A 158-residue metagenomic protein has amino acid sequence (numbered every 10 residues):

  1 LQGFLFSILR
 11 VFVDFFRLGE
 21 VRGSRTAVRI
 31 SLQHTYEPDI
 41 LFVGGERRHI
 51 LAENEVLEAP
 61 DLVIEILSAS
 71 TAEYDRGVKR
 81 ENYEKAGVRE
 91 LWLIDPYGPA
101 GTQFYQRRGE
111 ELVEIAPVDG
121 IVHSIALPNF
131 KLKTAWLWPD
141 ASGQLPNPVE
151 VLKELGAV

Functional and structural regions predicted by a protein language model:
L1-V158: Gly/Pro/Ser/Thr-rich low-complexity, intrinsically disordered segments predominantly at protein N-termini
